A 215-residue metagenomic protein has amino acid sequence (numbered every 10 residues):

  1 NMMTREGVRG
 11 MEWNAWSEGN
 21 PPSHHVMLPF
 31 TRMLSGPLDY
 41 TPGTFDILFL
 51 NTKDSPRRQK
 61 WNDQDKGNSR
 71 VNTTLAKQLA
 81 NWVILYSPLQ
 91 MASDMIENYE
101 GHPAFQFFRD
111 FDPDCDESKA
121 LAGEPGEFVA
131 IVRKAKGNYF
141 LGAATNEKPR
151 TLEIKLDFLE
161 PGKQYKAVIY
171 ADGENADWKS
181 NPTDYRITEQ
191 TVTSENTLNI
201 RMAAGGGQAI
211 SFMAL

Functional and structural regions predicted by a protein language model:
N1-D65: Aromatic- and carboxylate-enriched substrate-binding clefts and catalytic-loop regions of carbohydrate-active enzymes
W16-N20, F30, R70-T74, D94 (+1 more regions): Hydrophobic alpha-helical scaffolding
G67-N68, K77-A92: Catalytic domains of carbohydrate-active enzymes that cleave complex glycans
I84, L141, G205: Conserved, mostly hydrophobic/aromatic
D94-F140, N146, N175-N181: Glycan-recognition and catalytic regions of carbohydrate-active enzymes
P125-Y165, Q208-A209: Carbohydrate-binding surface patches
I169-E195: Solvent-exposed beta-strand/loop surfaces of large extracellular or lumenal domains
E189-L215: C-terminal beta-strand-rich structural cap/linker in extracellular carbohydrate-active enzymes
